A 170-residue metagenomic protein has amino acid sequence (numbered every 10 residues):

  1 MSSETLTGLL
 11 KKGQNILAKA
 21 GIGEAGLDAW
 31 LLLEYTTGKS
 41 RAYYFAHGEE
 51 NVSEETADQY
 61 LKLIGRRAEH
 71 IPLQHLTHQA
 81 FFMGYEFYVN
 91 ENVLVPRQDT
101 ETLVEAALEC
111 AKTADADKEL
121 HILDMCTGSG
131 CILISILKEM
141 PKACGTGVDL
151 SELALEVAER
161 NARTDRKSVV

Functional and structural regions predicted by a protein language model:
M1-T37, Y43, E49-V52: Non-catalytic accessory regions of SAM-dependent methyltransferases
E4, L27, E55, V95-Q98 (+3 more regions): Residues at secondary-structure transition points
G8-K11, N15-K19, E54-R66, E105 (+3 more regions): Replace "anionic and nucleotidyl ligands
Q14, F87-Y88, G147: General secondary-structure propensity
A20, Y43, Q74, A114-D117: Short, polar/charged, Gly/Pro-enriched helix-capping and turn/loop motifs at alpha-helix termini and inter-helix linkers
E34-C110: Conserved AdoMet
T102-V170: Conserved SAM/SAH cofactor-binding pocket of Class I
